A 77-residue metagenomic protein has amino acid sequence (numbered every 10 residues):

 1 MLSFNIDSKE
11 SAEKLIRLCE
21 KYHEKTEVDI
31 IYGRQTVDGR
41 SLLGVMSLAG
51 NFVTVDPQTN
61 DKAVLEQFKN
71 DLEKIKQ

Functional and structural regions predicted by a protein language model:
M1-N5, T54-D56: Short aromatic/hydrophobic contact patches that present stacked aromatics for nucleic-acid/ligand binding
S3-I31, T36, L43, S47-A49: Compact, glycine-rich, soluble single-domain proteins
T36-V37, L65: Short, active-site-adjacent cap segments at secondary-structure transitions
R40-S41, F68: Short, well-ordered secondary-structure micro-motifs
A49-Q77: C-terminal structural segments of small proteins and small subunits
